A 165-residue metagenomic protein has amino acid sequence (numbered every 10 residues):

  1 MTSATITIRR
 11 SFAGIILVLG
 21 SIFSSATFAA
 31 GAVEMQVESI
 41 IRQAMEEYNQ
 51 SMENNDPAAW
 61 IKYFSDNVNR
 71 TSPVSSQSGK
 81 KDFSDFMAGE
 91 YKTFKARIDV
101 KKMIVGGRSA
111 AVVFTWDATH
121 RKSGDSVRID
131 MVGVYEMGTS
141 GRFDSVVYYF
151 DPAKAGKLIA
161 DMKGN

Functional and structural regions predicted by a protein language model:
T2-I15: Bacterial N-terminal signal peptides that target proteins for export
A13-S25: Bacterial N-terminal signal peptides
S25-A58, K62, M162-N165: Short, low-complexity N-terminal intrinsically disordered segments enriched in polar/charged residues
I40, P57-G107: A solvent-exposed, acidic/Ser-Thr-rich amphipathic alpha-helical stretch
A59-W60, V68, F83, V112 (+3 more regions): Hydrophobic pocket/interface hotspot
A96-I98, V113, S126-G133: Short, surface-exposed coil-to-beta transition loops
R108-W116: A short hydrophobic beta-strand element
V147-N165: Low-complexity, intrinsically disordered terminal/linker segments enriched in charged and Gly/Pro repeats
